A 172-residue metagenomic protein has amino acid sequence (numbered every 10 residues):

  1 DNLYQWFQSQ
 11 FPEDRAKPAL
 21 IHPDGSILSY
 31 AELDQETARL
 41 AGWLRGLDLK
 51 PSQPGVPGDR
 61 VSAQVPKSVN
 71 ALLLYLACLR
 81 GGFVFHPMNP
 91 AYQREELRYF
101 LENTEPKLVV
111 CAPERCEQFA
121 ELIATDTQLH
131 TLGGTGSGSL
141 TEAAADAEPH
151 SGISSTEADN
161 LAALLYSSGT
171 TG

Functional and structural regions predicted by a protein language model:
W6-S29, G55: AMP-dependent adenylate-forming
Q10, L33, T37-L40, V61 (+5 more regions): Adenylate-forming
R15-A16, A147-Y166: Conserved pre-ATP/AMP-binding loop-to-beta segment of ANL
S26, W43-Y92: Conserved AMP-binding/adenylate-forming
S29-A31, A162-G172: Conserved AMP-binding A3 loop
A38-G42, E102, E114, G172: Solvent-exposed alpha-helix faces
R80-A143, S151: Structural core segment of the AMP-binding/adenylate-forming
